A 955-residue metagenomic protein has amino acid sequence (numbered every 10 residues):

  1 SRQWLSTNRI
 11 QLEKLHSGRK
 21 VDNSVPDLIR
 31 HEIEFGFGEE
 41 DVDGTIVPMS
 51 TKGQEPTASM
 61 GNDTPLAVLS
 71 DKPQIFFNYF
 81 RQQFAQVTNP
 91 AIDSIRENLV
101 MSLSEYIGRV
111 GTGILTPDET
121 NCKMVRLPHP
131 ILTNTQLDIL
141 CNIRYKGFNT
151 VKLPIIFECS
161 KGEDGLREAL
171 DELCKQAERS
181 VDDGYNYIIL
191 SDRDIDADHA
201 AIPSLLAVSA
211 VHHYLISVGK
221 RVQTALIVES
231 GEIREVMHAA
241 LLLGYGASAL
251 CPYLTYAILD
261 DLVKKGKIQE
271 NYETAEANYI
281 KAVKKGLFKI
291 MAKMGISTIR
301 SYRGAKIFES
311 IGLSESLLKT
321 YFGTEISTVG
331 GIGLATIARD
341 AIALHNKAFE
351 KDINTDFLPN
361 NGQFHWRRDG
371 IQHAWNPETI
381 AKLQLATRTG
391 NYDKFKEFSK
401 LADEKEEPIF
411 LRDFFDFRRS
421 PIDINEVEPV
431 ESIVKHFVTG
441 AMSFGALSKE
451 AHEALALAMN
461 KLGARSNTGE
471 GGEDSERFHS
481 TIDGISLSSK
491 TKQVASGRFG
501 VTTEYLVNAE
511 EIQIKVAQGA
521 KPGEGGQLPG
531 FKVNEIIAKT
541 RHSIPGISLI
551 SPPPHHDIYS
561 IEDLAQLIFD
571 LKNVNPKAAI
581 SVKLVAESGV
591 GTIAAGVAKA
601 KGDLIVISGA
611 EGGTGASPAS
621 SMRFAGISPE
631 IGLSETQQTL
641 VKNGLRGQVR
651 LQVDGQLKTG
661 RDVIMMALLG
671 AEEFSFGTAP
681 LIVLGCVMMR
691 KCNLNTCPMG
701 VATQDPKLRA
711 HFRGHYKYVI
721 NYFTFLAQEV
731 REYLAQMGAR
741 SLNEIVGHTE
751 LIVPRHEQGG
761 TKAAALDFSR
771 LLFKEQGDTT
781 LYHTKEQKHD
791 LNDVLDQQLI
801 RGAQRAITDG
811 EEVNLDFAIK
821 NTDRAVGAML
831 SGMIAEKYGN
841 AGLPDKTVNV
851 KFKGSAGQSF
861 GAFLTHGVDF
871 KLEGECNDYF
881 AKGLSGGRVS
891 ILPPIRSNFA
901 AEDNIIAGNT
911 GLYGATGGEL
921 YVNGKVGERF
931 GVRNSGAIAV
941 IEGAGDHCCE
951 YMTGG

Functional and structural regions predicted by a protein language model:
S1-L166, Q176-S180, G184-Y187, H238-A239 (+7 more regions): Flexible, glycine-rich loop/tail regions that form catalytic "lids" or insertion modules at the edges of active sites
S1-Q3, G246, T255-I258, V283 (+8 more regions): Mobile "lid/hinge" segments at catalytic clefts and subdomain interfaces of large enzymes
Y145-G165, L190-D196, R221, I433-T439 (+7 more regions): Gly-rich Lys/Arg/Thr-decorated short loops/hinges at beta-loop-alpha junctions or inter-strand turns that position
R193-H213, P545-Y559, T592-K642, V683 (+1 more regions): Glycine/Thr-rich beta-alpha phosphate-binding loop at enzyme active sites
A200-V228, N278-K285, K289, L567-L571 (+1 more regions): Alpha-helix-loop-beta-strand connector modules within alpha/beta enzyme cores
V208-Y214, R221, V236-E270, A277-N278 (+5 more regions): Flexible glycine/proline-rich, aromatic-decorated loop/lid segments
E232-G246, S588-A600, K658-A671: Catalytic cores of alpha/beta
L708-R709, I720, L734-M737, V746-T749 (+1 more regions): Long, distal/terminal scaffolding or interaction modules with repetitive or compositionally biased sequence
